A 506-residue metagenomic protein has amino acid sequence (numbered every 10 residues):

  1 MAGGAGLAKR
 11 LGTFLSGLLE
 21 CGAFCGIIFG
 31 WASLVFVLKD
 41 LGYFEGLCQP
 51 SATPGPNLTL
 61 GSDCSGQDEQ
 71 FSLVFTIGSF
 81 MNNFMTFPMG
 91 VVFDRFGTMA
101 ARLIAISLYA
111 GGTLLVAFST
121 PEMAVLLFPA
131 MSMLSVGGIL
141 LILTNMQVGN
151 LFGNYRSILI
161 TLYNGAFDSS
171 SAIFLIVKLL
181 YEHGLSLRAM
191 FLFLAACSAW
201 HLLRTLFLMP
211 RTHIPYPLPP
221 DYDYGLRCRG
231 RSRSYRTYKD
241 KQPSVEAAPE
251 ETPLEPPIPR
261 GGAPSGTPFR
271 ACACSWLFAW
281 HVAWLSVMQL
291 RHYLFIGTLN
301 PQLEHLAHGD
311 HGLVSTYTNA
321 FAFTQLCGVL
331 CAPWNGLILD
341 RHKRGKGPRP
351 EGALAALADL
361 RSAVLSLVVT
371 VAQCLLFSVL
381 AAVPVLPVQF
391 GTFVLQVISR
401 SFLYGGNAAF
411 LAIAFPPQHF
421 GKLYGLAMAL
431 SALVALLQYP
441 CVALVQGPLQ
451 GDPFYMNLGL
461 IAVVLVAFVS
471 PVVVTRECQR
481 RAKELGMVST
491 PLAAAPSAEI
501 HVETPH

Functional and structural regions predicted by a protein language model:
M1-D40, F44-D68, R211-H213, P253-A279: Cytosolic juxtamembrane N-terminal segment immediately preceding the first transmembrane helix of multi-pass
I27-L38, F269-A332, Y404-A408, Q438-Y439: Extracytoplasmic gate region of multi-pass secondary transporters
G55-C64, D68, L73-V91, A172 (+2 more regions): Central cavity-lining transmembrane alpha-helices of secondary-active solute carriers, predominantly the Major
F84-V125: Conserved MFS/SLC helix-loop-helix module at the cytosolic interface between two early adjacent transmembrane helices
S107-P121, A372-P384, L436: C-terminal ends and interior cores of transmembrane alpha-helices in multi-pass membrane transporters/permeases
G112, M123-L141, V388-L403: Hydrophobic core of transmembrane alpha-helices in multi-pass small-molecule transporters, especially MFS/SLC-type
L134, L141-L143, N150-T205, F321-P333 (+1 more regions): Glycine-rich segments within core transmembrane alpha-helices of 12-TM secondary carriers
M209-L277, A283, L294, T298 (+3 more regions): Long, low-complexity inter-transmembrane loops of multi-pass membrane transporters
